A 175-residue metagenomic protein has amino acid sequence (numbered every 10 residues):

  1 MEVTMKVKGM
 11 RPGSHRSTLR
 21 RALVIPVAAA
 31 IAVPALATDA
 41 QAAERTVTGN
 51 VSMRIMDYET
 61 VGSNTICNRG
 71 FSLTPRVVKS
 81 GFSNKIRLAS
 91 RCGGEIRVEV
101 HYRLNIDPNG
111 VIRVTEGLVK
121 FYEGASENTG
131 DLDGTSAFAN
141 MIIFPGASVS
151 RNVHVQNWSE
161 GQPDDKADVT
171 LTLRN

Functional and structural regions predicted by a protein language model:
M1-G70: N-terminal prepro-regions of secreted/extracellular proteins
A43-N175: Mature extracytoplasmic or otherwise solvent-exposed domains
